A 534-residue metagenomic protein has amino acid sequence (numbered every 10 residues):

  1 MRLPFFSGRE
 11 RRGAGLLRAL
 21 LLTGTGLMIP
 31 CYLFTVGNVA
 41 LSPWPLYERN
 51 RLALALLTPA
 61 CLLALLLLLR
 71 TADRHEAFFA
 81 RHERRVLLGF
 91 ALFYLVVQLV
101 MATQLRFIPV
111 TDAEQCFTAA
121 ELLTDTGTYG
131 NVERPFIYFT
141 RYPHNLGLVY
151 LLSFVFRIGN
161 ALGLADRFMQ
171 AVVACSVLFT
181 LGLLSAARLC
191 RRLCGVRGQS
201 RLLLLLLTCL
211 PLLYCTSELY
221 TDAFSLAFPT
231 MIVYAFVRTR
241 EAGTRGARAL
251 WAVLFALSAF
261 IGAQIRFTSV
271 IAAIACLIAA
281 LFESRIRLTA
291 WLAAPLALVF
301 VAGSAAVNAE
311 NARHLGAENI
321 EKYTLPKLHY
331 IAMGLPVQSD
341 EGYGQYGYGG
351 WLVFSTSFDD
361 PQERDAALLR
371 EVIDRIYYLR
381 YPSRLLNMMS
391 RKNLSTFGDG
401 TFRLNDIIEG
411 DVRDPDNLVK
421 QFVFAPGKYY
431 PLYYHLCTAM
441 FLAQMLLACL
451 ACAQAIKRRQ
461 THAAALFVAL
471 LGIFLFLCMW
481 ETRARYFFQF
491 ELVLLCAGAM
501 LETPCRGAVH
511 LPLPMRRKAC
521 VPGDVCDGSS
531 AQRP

Functional and structural regions predicted by a protein language model:
M1-L99, L292-A297, C505, L513-P514 (+2 more regions): Start-transfer (signal-anchor) and selected internal transmembrane alpha helices of multi-pass inner/ER membrane
Y32, P43-T58, D166, Q170 (+1 more regions): Membrane-interface anchor segments at the N-terminal boundary of transmembrane helices in multi-pass membrane enzymes
T103-T111, G127-Y150: Membrane-proximal lumenal/periplasmic loop motifs of glycosylation machinery
T118-E121, P135-L164: Short hydrophobic/aromatic helix or loop-helix immediately within or flanking a transmembrane segment in polytopic
Y129-G130, A312-R413: Membrane-proximal stem/loop segments at transmembrane-domain junctions that anchor or position
Y142, L146, N160-L181, Y434-A439: Loop-to-helix entry region of an early transmembrane alpha helix in multi-pass inner-membrane enzymes
V173-L193, M231, L446-A453: Transmembrane-helix motifs of polytopic, lipid-linked glycan transferases
P211-S225: Short acidic/glycine- and proline-prone juxtamembrane loop motifs at membrane-interface regions of multi-pass membrane
